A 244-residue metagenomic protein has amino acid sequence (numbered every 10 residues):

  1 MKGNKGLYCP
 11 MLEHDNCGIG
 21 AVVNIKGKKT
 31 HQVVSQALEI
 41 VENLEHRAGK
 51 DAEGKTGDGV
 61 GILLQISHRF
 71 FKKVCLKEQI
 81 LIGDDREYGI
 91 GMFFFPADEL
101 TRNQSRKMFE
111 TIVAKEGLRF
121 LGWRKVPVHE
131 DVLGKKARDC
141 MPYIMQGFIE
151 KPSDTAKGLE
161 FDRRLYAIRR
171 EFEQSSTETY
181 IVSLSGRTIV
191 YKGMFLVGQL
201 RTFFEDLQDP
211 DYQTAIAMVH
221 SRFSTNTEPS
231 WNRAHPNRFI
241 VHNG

Functional and structural regions predicted by a protein language model:
M1-N243: N-terminal segments that mediate ammonia production and transfer in glutamine-dependent amidotransferase systems
